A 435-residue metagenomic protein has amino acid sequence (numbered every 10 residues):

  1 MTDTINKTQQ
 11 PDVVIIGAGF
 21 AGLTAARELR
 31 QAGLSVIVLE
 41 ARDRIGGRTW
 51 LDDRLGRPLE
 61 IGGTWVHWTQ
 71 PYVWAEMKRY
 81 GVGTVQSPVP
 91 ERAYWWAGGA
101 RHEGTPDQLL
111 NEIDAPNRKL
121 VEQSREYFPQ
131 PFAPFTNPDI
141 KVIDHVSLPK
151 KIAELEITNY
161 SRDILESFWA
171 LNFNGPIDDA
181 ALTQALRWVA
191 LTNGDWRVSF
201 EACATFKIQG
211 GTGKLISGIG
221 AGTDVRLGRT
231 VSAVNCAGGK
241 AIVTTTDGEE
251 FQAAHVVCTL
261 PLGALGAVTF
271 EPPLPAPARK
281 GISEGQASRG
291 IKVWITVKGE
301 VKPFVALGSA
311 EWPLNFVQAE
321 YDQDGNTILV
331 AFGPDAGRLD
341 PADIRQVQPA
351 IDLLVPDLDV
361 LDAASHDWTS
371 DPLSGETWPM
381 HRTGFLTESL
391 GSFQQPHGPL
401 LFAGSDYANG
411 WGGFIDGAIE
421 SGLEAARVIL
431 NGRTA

Functional and structural regions predicted by a protein language model:
T2-N6, D12, T24, A32 (+3 more regions): Conserved flavin/dinucleotide-binding core of flavoenzymes
P11-V38: N-terminal Rossmann-like FAD-binding beta1-loop-alpha1 element of flavoenzymes
R30-R54: Glycine-rich FAD pyrophosphate-binding loop
G47-V73, Y127-T136, L186-D195: Glycine-rich active-site loop/strand segments that organize a redox cofactor
R57-Y127: Dinucleotide-binding Rossmann-like beta1-alpha1 core, especially the glycine-rich loop that anchors the ADP
F132-A233, A237-A241, T259-P261, G266-T269: Active-site/ligand-binding neighborhood in enzyme catalytic cores
C236, T245-P303: Central helical "cap/lid" subdomain
